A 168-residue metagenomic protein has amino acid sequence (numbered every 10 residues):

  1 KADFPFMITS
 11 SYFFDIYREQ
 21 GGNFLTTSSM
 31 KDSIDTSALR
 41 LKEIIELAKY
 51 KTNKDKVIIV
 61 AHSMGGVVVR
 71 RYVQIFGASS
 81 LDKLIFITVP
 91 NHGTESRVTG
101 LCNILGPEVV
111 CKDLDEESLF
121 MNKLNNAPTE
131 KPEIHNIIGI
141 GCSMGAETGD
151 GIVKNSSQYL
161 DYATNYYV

Functional and structural regions predicted by a protein language model:
K1-V60, M64-E108, Y167-V168: N-terminal non-catalytic accessory region
S37-L39, M64-G66, D113-E117, G145-E147: A short linear-motif detector with a strong N-terminal bias
V69, E117, A163-T164: Generic intrinsically disordered, low-complexity segments enriched for polar/acidic and small residues
S96-I138: Surface cap/lid and interfacial helix-loop subdomains adjacent to catalytic sites that gate substrate access
A127-V168: C-terminal catalytic-base region of ester-bond hydrolases, centering on the histidine of the charge-relay
